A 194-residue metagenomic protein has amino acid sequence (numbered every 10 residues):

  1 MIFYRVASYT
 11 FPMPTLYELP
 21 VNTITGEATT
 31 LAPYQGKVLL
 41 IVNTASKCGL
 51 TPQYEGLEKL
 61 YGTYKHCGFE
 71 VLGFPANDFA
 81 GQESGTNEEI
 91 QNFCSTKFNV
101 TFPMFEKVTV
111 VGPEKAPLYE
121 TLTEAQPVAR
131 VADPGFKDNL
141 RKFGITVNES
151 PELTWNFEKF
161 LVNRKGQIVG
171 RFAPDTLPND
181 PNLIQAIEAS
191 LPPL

Functional and structural regions predicted by a protein language model:
V6-A32, L50, A129: N-terminal "domain-start" segment that seeds a small globular fold
L16-Y17, L39, N156-E158: Short loop/turn microsegments at loop-to-beta-strand junctions
K37-V38, S46-K47, T51-F74, S95-F98: Conserved helix-turn-beta segment immediately C-terminal to the redox Cys motif in thioredoxin-like folds
A45-L57, A76-S84, K159, L177: Short, thiol/selenol-centered motifs that function as redox-active sites or metal-ligating centers
G68-G85, T101-G112: Thiol-based oxidoreductase modules, predominantly thioredoxin-like and allied folds used for disulfide exchange
F93-S95, N99-L177: Thiol/selenol-based redox catalytic cores and closely related redox-interacting motifs
R171-P192: Non-catalytic, surface beta->alpha helical segment in thiol-disulfide oxidoreductase systems
